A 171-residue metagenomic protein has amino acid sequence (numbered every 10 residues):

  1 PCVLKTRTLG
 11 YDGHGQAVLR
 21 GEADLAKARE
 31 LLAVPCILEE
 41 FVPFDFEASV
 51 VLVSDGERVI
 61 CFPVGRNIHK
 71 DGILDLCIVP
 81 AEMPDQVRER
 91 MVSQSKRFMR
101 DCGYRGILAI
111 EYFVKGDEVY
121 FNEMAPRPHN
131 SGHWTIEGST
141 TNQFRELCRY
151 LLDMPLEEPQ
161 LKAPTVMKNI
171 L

Functional and structural regions predicted by a protein language model:
P1, E47-S49, I107-A109, F121 (+1 more regions): Broad gene-expression machinery/nucleic-acid interaction feature
P1-S49, V53-F98: Active-site nucleotide/adenylate-binding loops and adjacent lid/helix of ATP-dependent enzymes
G10-Y11, D45, E118-V119, M167-N169: Short, active-site-adjacent cap segments at secondary-structure transitions
E40-V42, I110-F113: Short, solvent-exposed loop/turn elements at beta->coil junctions and helix N-caps that rim active or binding pockets
D55, H69, K115-D117, H129: Short coil/turn motifs at secondary-structure junctions
I60, V119-E123: Protein kinase-like catalytic core scaffold
G65-I68, M124-P128: Short beta->alpha transition motifs characteristic of CBS
E89-A109, K115, A125-L171: Active-site "cap" helix and flanking loop/linker of ATP-utilizing ligase/carboxylase catalytic domains
